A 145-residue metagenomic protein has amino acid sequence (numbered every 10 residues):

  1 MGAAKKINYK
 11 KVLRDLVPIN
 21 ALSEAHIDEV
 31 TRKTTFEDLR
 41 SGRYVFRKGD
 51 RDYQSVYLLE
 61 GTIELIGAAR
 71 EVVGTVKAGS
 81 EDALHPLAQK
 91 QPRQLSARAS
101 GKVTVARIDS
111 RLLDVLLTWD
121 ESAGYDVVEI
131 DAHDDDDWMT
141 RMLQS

Functional and structural regions predicted by a protein language model:
M1-A3, I27-D28, T34, A69: Short, flexible segments with low predicted structural confidence
M1-K11, D15-A25, R141-S145: A short, N-terminal "cap"/entry segment at the start of jelly-roll beta-barrel domains of the cupin/DSBH fold
N8, R14-V17, T34, R40 (+2 more regions): Residue-level signal for pocket-adjacent positions within structured domains
Y9, H26-E29, L87, P92-L95 (+3 more regions): A small-molecule sensor/coupling module
P18, R43-K102, L113, H133 (+1 more regions): Cyclic nucleotide-binding regulatory domains
P18-S41, P92: Short proline/glycine- and basic residue-enriched helix-capping loop/turn segments at helix->loop/beta transitions
E37-L39, V76, I108: Hydrophobic residues at beta-strand termini and immediately following loops that shape nucleotide-binding pockets
